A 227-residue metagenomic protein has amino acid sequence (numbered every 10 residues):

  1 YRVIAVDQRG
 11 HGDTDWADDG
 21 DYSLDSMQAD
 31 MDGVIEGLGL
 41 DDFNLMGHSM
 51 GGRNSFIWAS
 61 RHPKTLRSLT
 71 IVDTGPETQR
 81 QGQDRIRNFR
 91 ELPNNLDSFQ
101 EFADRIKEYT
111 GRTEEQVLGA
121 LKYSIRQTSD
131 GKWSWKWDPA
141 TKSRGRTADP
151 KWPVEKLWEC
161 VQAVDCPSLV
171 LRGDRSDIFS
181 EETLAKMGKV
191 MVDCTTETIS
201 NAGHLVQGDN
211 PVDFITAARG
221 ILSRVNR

Functional and structural regions predicted by a protein language model:
R2, G39-N44, T65-S68, P167-L169 (+1 more regions): Structural signature of beta-strand start/N-cap positions in the alpha/beta core of ABC transporter nucleotide-binding
I4-G47, T216: Active-site loop/oxyanion-hole signature of alpha/beta-hydrolase fold enzymes
Q8-G12, P76, G203-V206: Alpha/beta-hydrolase active-site loop signature
T14-G20, R80-Q83, E181-E182: Conserved catalytic-core motifs of eukaryotic protein kinase domains, centered on the activation segment
L38-R80: Conserved hydrolase catalytic core segment
T74-W137: Helix-rich cap/lid subdomain of alpha/beta-hydrolase
T128-V190, T195-T198: Conserved serine/cysteine hydrolase catalytic core
V192-R227: Catalytic active-site module of serine/aspartate enzymes centered on a nucleophile-bearing elbow/loop
